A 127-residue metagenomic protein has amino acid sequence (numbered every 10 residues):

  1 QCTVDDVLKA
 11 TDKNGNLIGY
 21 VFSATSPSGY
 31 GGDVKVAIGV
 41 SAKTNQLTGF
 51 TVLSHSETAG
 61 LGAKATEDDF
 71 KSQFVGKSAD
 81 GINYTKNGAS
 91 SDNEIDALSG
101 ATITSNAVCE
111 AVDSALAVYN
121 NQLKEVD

Functional and structural regions predicted by a protein language model:
Q1-D127: Flexible, solvent-exposed loop/hinge segments and secondary-structure transition points
